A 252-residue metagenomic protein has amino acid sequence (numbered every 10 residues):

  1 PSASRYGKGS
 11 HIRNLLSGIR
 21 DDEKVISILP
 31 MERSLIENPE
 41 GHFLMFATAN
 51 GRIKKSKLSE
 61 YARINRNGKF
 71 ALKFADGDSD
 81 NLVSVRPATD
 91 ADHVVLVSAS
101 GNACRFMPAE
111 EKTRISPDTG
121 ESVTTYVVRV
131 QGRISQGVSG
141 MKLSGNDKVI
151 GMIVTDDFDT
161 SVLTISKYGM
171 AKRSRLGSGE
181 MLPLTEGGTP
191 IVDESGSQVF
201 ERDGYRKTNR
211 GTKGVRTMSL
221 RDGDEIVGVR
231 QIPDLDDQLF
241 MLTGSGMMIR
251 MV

Functional and structural regions predicted by a protein language model:
P1-V252: Short, structured "edge-of-domain" segments at secondary-structure transitions
